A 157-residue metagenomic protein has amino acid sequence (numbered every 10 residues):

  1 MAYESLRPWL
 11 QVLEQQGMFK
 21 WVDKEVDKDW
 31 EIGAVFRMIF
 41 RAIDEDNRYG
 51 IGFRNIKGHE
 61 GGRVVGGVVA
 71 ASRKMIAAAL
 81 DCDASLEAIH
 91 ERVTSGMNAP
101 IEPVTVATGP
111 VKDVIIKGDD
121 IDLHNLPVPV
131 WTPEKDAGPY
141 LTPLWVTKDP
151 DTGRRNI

Functional and structural regions predicted by a protein language model:
M1-I157: Extended, highly charged
